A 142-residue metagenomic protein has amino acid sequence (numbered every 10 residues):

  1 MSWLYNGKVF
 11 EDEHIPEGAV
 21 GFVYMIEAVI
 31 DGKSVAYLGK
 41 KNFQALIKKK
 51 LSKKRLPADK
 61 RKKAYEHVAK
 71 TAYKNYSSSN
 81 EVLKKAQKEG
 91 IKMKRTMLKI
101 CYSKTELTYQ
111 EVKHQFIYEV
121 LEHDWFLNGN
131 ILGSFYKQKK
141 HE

Functional and structural regions predicted by a protein language model:
S2-E142: Structure-specific nucleic-acid interaction/processing domains
